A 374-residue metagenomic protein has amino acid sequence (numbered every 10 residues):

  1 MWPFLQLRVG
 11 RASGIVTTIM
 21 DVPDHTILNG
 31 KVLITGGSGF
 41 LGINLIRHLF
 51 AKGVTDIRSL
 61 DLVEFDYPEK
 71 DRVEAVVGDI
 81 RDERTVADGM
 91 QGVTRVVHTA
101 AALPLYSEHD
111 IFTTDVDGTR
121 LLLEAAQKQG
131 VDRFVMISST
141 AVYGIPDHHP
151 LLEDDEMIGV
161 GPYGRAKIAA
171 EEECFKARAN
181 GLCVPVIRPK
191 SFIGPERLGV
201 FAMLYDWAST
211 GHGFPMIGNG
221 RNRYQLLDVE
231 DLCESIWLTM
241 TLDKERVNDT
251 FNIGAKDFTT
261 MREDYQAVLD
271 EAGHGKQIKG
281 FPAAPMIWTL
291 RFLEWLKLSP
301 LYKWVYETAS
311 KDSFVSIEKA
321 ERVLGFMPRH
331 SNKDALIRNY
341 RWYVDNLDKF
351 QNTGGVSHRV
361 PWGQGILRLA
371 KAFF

Functional and structural regions predicted by a protein language model:
D21, N332-F374: Amphipathic terminal alpha-helices
L33-K52: N-terminal Rossmann NAD(P)H-binding glycine-rich loop of SDR-like oxidoreductase domains
V73, V77-D117, A125, T140-I145: NAD(P)H-binding glycine-rich loop region in Rossmannoid oxidoreductase-like domains and their noncatalytic homologs
L121-Y163, A177, P185: Conserved Rossmann-fold NAD(P)-dependent oxidoreductase catalytic core, especially the SDR/UDP-sugar
I168, I193-M203, T239-F251, H274-K276: Glycine/proline-rich active-site loop of Rossmann-fold NAD(P)-dependent oxidoreductases
E171-P195: Conserved beta-loop-beta element that borders a ligand/cofactor-binding pocket
V186, D206-L227, D231, S235-T239 (+1 more regions): A conserved pocket-lining segment of Rossmann-fold NAD(P)-dependent short-chain dehydrogenase/reductase
L242-L301, I317, I337-R338, F350-N352 (+1 more regions): Mid/C-terminal beta-alpha module of Rossmann-like enzyme folds, strongest in SDR-family dehydrogenases/epimerases
